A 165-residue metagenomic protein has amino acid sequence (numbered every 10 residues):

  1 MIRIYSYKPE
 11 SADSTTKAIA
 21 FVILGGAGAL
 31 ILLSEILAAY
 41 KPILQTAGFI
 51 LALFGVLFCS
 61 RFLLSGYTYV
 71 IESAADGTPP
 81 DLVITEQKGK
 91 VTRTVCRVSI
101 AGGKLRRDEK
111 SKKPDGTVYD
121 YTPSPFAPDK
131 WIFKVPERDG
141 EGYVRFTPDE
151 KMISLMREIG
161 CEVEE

Functional and structural regions predicted by a protein language model:
M1-G28: N-terminal membrane-targeting/pre-transmembrane regions
Y5-Y7, V98, R145-F146: Generic detection of short hydrophobic beta-strand segments and adjacent strand-loop junctions
V22-L32, L51-V56: Hydrophobic core of alpha-helical transmembrane segments in multi-pass integral membrane proteins
L33-L53: Hydrophobic alpha-helical transmembrane segments
V56-R97: Conserved beta-hairpin
I84-D139: Non-transmembrane, membrane-adjacent beta-strand/coil modules in membrane-associated proteins and peripheral
Y119-E165: A membrane-cytosol interface segment of integral membrane proteins
